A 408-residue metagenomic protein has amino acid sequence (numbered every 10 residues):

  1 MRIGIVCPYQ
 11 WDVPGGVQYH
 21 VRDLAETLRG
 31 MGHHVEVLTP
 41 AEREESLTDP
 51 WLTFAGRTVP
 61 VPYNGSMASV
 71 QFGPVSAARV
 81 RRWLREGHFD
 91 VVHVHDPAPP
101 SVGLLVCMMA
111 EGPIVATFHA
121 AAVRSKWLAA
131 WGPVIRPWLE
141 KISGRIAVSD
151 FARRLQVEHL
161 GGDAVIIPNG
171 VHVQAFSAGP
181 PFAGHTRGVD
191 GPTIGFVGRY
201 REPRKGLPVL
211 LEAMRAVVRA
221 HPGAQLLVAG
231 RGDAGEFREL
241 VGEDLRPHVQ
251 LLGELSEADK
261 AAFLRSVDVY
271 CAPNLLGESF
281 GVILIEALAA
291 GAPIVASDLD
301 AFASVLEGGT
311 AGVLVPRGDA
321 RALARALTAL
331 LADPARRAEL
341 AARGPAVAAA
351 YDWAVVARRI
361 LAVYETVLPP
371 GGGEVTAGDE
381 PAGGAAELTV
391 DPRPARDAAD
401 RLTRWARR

Functional and structural regions predicted by a protein language model:
C7-D12, V21, E26-V75, R231-A234: N-terminal strand-loop element at the rim of the active site of nucleotide-sugar-dependent glycosyltransferases
A41, F151, G170: Carbohydrate-associated surface elements
R154, V171-T186, R238, A262: Acidic anion/phosphate-binding donor-loop and adjacent secondary structure in glycosyltransferase catalytic cores
T186-K205, L211-R215, L227: Conserved donor-binding/catalytic core segment of Leloir-type glycosyltransferases
V197, Q225-R238: Glycosyltransferase donor-sugar binding loop
R238-A261: Nucleotide-activated donor-binding/catalytic signature segment of Leloir-type glycosyltransferases, i.e., the conserved
V269, P293-A296: Short hydrophobic beta-strand element within catalytic cores of glycosyltransferases and related nucleotide-activated
G308-G309, V313-A320, A329-A335: Conserved acidic donor-binding segment of nucleotide-sugar-dependent glycosyltransferases
